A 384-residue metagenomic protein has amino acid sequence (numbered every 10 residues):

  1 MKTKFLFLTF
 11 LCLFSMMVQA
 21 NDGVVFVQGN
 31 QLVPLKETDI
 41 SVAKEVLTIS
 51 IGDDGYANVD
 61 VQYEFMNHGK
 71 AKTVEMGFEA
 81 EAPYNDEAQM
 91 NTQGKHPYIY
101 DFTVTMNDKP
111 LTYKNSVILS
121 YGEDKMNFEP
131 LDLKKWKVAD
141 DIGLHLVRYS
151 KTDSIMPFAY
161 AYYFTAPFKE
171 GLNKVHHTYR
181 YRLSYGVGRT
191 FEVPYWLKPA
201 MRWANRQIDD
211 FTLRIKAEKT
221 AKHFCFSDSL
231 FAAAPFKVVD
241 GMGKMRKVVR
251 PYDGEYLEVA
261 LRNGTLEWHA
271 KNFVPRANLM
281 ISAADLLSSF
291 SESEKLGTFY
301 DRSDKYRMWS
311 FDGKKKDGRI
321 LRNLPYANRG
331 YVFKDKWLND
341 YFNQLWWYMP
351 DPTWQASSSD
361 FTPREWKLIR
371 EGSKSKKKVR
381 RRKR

Functional and structural regions predicted by a protein language model:
K4-M17: Sec-dependent N-terminal signal peptides
Q19-Y56: N-terminal, polar/Ser/Thr-rich
V46-I51, V61-F65, S150-T152, Y163-P167 (+3 more regions): Beta-strand-rich interaction surfaces with strong enrichment in secreted/lumenal proteins
D60-Y84: Ligand-binding face of N-terminal immunoglobulin V-set domains in extracellular IgSF glycoproteins
G77-I118, N205-V249: Solvent-exposed beta-hairpin/edge-strand motifs
Y84-A161: Structured domain cores in non-transmembrane regions
N85, R148-A232: Surface-exposed, acidic/Ser/Thr-rich flexible loop segments
E255-D304: Secretory-pathway-linked proteins and extracytosolic
